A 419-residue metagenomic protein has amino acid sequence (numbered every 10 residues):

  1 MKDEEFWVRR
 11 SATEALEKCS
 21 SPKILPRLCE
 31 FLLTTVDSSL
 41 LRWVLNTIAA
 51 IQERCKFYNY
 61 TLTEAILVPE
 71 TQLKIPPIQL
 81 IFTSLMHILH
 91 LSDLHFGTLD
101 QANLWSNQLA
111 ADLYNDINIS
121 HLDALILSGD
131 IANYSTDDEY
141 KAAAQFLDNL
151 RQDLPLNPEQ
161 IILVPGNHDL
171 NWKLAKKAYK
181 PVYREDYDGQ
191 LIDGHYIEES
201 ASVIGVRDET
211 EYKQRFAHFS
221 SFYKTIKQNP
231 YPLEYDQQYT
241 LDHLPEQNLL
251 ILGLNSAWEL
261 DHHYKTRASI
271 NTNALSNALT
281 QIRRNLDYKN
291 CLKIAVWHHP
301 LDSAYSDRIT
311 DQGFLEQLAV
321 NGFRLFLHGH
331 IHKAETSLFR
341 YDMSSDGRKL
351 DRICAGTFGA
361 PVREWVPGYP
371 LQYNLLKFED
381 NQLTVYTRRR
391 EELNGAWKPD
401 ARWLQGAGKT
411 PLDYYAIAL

Functional and structural regions predicted by a protein language model:
M1-K2, S21-L33, K56-E64: Amphipathic alpha-helical scaffolding segments comprising HEAT/armadillo-like alpha-solenoid repeats
E4-E5, V36-D37: Short inter-helical turns and helix N-cap capping residues of alpha-solenoid HEAT/ARM repeat scaffolds
R10-S21, E30, S39-R54: Structural detector for internal amphipathic alpha-helices that build alpha-solenoid repeat scaffolds
E64-I161, L170-A175, L279-R284, Y288: N-terminal active-site segment of His-dependent metallophosphoesterases
A144-A274, Q317: Extended active-site neighborhood of metal-dependent phosphoesterases/phosphodiesterases
E246, A304-Q382: Conserved beta-sheet core of the metallophosphoesterase superfamily
W258-L325, I331, T336-L338, S344: Active-site-proximal segments of metal-dependent phosphoesterases and phosphodiesterases across multiple
K377-L419: A short C-terminal boundary segment appended to hydrolase-like catalytic domains
